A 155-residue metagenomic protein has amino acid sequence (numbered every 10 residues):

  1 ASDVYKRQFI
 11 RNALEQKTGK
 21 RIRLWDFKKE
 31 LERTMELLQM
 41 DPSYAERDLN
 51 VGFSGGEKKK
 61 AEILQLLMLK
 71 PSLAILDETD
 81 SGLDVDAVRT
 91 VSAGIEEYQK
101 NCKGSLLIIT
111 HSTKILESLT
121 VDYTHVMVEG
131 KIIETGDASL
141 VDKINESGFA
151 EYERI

Functional and structural regions predicted by a protein language model:
A1-Y5: Short, small-residue-biased leader/transition segments that mark boundaries at the very start of proteins
K6-T18, E30: Q-loop/switch helix immediately C-terminal to the Walker
E62-I63: Hydrophobic anchor residue at the start of the ABC signature
L66-L67: ABC ATPase C-loop
K70: Conserved catalytic motifs of ABC-family nucleotide-binding domains
E78-T79, D86: Walker B catalytic motif
G94-I108, L116-S118: Conserved catalytic loops of ABC-family nucleotide-binding domains
Y123, M127, K131-R154: Conserved beta-strand-loop-alpha-helix hinge in the C-terminal portion of ABC ATPase nucleotide-binding domains
